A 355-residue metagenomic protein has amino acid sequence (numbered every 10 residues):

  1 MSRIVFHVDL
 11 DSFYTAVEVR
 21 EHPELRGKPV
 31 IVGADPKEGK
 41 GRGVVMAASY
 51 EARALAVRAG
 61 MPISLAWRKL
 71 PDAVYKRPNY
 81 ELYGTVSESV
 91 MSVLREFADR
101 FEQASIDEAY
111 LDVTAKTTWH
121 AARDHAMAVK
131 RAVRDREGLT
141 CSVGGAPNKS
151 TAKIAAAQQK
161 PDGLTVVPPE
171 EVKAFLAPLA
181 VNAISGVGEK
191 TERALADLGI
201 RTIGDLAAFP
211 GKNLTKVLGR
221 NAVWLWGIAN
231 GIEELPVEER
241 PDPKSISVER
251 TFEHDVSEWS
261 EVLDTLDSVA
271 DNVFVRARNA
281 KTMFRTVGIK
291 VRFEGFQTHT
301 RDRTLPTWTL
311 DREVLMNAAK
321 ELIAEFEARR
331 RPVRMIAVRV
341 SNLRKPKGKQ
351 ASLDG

Functional and structural regions predicted by a protein language model:
M1-I106: Residues that scaffold, gate, or flank divalent-cation-dependent active/transport sites
H7, A183, T191-M335, N342-G355: DNA-contacting surface of Y-family translesion DNA polymerases
V17-V19, G43-A47, T151-Q159, D197 (+1 more regions): Short acidic, glycine/serine/threonine-rich loops at helix termini
V30-V32, Y75, V143, L225 (+1 more regions): Generic preference for hydrophobic
G84-C141: Hydrophobic alpha-helical hairpins/lids featuring a short glycine-rich hinge
I106-D112, P147-K149, F209: Short, conserved phosphate-binding/catalytic loop or strand-edge motifs used in phosphoryl-/nucleotidyl-transfer
A121-N182: Long, highly charged, low-complexity intrinsically disordered interaction regions that mediate electrostatic DNA/RNA
